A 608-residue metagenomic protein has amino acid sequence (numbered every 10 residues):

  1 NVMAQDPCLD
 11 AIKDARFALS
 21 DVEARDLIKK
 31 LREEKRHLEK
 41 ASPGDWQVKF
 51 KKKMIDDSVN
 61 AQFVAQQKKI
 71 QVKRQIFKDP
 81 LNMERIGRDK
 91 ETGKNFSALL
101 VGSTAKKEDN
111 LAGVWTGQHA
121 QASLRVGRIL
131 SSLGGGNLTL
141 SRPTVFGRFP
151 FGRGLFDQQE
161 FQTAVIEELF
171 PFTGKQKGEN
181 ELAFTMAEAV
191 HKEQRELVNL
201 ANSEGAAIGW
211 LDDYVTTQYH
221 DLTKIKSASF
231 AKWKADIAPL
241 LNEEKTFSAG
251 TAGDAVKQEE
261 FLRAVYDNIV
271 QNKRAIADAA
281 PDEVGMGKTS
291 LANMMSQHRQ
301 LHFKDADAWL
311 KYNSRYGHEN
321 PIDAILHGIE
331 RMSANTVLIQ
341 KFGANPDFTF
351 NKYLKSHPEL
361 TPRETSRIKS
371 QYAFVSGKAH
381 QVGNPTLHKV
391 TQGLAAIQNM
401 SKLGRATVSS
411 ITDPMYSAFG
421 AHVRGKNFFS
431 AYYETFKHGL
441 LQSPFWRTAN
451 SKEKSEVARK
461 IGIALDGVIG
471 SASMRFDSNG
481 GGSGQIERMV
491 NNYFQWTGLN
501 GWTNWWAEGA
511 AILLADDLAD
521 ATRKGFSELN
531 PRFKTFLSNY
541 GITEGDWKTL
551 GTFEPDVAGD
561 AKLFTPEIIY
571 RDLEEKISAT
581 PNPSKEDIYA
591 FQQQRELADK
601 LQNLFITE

Functional and structural regions predicted by a protein language model:
V2-E608: Non-transmembrane, interaction-prone alpha-helical and coil segments associated with secretion and export
